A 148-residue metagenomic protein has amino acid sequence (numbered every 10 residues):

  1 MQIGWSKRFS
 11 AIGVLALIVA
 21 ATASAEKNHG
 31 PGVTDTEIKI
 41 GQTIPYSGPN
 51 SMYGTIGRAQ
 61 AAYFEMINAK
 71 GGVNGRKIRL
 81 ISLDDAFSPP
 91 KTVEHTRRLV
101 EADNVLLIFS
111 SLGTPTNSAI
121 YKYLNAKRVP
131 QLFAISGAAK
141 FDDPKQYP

Functional and structural regions predicted by a protein language model:
M1-I38: Short, low-complexity disordered leader/linker segments with a strong preference for bacterial N-terminal type II
N28-T36, G41-A61, L83-P89, L112-G113: Extracytoplasmic "Venus flytrap"
D35, N104-P148: Extracytoplasmic ligand/sensor domains, especially the bilobed periplasmic-binding protein
I44-S47, Y63-F64, N68-G71, V100-D103 (+2 more regions): Sec/Tat-exported extracytoplasmic proteins
T55-A69, K91, Q131: Short, solvent-exposed amphipathic alpha-helices that sit in or adjacent to ligand/effector-binding or catalytic
G71-F87: Short helix-loop-beta-strand segments that form the rim/entrance of peptidase-like active sites
A86-L106: Short, well-structured alpha-helical segments in soluble
